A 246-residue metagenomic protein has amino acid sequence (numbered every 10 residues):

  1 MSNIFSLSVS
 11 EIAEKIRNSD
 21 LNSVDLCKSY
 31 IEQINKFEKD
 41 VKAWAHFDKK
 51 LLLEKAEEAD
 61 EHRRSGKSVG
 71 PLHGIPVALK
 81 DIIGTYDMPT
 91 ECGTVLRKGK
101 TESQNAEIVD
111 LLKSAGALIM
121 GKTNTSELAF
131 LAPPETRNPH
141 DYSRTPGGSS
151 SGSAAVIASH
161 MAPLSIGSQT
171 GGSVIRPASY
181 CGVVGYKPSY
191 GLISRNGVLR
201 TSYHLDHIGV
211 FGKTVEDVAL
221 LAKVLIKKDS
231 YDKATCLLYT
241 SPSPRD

Functional and structural regions predicted by a protein language model:
M1-E54: An N-terminal boundary/leader segment
S10-A13, K28-I31, L53, E57 (+5 more regions): Predominant activation on well-ordered alpha-helical scaffold segments within soluble catalytic domains
S19, K80, T214: Short, conserved phosphate/pyrophosphate- and ester-handling motifs at nucleotide-, phospho-/glycolipid
A59-I75, S241: Immediate post-signal peptide segment of exported/extracytoplasmic ligand-binding proteins
L72-I208: Short glycine/serine-rich loop/turn segments
K187-S241: A short helix-breaking turn/cap at a secondary-structure junction
P242-D246: A short, hydrophobic C-terminal helix/tail in secreted or cell-surface proteins
